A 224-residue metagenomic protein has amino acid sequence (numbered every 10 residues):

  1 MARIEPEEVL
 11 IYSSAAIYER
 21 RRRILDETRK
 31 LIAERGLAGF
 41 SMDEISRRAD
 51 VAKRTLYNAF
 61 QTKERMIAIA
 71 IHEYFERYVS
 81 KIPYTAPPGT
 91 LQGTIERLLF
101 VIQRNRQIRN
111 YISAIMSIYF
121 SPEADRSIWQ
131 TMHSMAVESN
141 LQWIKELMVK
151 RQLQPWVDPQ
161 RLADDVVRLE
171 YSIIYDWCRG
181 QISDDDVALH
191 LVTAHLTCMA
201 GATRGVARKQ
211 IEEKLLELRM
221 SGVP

Functional and structural regions predicted by a protein language model:
M1-E8, Q142-V149, R179-P224: C-terminal peripheral helix-coil segments that are non-catalytic and often amphipathic
I17-T28, I45, A70-Y74, Y78 (+1 more regions): Generic hydrophobic, amphipathic alpha-helix propensity
R23, L31-R65, I69: Helix-turn-helix
L25, I95, L99, V137-K145 (+3 more regions): An amphipathic alpha-helix signature
L37, L153-Q154, I182-S183: Conserved hydrophobic residue
I69, P83-N110, A163-V166, V192: Hydrophobic alpha-helical connector segments
I82-P83, A124-Q152, Q160-Y175: Amphipathic alpha-helical packing segments from all-alpha helical-bundle domains
N105-S127, L141-Q142, Y175-D176, I211-K214: Amphipathic alpha-helical segments used for helix-helix packing
